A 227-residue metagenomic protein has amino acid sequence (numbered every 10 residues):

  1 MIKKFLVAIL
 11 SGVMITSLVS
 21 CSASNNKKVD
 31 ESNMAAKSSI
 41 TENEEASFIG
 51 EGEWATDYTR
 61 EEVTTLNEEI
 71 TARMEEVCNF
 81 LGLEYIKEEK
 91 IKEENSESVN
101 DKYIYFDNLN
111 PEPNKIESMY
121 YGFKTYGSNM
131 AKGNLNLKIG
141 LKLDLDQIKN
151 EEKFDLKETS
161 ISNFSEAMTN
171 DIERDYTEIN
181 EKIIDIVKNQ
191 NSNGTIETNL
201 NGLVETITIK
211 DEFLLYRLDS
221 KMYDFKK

Functional and structural regions predicted by a protein language model:
M1-F5: Positively charged n-region of N-terminal signal peptides that target proteins for export
V7-A8, G12, S22-Y105: N-terminal, intrinsically disordered, polar/charged segments of Gram-positive cell-envelope systems that serve as
T16-S20: C-terminal motif of bacterial Sec signal peptides marking the signal peptidase cleavage site
L81-Y126, E173-I209: A cross-family detector of function-defining hotspots
N110-P111, G133, L141, N189-Q190 (+1 more regions): Structured, amphipathic secondary-structure segments that form assembly/contact surfaces in multi-subunit
M119-K188: Long, charged/polar, surface-exposed segments that mediate recognition or autoinhibition
G133-I139, G194, L203, L214: Envelope-exposed proteins and targeting segments
T198-K227: Short, charged interaction patches at domain edges and termini
